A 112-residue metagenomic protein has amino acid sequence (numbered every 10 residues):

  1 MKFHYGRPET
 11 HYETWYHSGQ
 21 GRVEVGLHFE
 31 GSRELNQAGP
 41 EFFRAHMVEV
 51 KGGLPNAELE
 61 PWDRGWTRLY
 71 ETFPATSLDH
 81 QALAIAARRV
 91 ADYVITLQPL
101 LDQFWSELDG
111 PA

Functional and structural regions predicted by a protein language model:
M1-W66: Polyanion-binding interface signature
E41-L54, P74-P111: Ampiphathic alpha-helical segments that act as solvent-exposed interaction surfaces
E60-A82: Short, intrinsically disordered low-complexity segments
